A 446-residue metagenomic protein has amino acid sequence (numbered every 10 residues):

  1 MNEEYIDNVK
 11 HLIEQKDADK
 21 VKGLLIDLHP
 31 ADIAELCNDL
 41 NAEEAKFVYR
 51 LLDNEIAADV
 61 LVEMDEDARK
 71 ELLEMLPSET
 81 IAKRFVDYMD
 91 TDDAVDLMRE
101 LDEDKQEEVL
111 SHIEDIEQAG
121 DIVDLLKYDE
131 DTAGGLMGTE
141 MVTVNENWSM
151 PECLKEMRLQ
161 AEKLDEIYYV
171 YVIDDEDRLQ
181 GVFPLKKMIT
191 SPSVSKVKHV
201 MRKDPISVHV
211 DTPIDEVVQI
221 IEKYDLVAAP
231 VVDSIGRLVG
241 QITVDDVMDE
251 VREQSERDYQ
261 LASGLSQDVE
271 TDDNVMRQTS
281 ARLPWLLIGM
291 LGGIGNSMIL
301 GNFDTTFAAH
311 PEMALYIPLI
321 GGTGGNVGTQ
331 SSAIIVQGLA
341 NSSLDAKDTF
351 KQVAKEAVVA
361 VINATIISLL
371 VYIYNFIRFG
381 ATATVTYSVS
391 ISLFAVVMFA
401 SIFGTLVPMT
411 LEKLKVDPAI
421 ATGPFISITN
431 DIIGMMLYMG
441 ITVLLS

Functional and structural regions predicted by a protein language model:
M1-A262: Hydrophobic packing positions in regular secondary-structure scaffolds
K105, V109, D121, F394-I402 (+1 more regions): Mid-bilayer segments of alpha-helical transmembrane spans in multi-pass integral membrane proteins that mediate
V208, T429-M436: Cytosolic juxtamembrane regulatory segments of multi-pass membrane proteins
T243, S427-N430: Ser/Thr-centric signal marking residues that sit in or immediately flank functional binding/regulatory motifs
Q254-I420, P424, I428, L437-S446: Alpha-helical transmembrane segments and their membrane-interface boundaries that form or gate the permeation pathway
